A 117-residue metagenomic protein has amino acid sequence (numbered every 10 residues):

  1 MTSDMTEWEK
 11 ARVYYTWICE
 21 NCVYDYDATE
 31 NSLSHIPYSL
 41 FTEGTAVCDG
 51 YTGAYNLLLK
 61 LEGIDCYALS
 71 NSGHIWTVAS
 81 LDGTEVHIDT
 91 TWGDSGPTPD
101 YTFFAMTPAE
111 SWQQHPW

Functional and structural regions predicted by a protein language model:
M1-S39: Secondary-structure boundary elements
W8, C48-D49: Conserved structured core elements
V13-Y14, Y24-N31, G53-A54, T98-Y101 (+1 more regions): Generic detector of ordered, mature protein regions
C19-C22, C48, C66: Generic recognition of cysteine residues
Y38-V47: Periplasmic OmpA-like peptidoglycan-binding domain that tethers envelope proteins to the cell wall
G50-P116: Hydrophobic/aromatic-rich core segments of domains that either
